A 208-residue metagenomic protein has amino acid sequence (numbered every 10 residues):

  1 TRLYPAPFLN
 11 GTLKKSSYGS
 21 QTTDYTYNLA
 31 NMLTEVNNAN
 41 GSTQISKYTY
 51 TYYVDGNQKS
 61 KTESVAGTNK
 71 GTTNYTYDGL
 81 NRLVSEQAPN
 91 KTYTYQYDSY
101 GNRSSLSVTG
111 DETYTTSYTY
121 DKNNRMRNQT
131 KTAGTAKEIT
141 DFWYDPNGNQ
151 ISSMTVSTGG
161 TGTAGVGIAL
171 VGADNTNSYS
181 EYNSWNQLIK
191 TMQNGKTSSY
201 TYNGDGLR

Functional and structural regions predicted by a protein language model:
T1-L207: Acidic/glycine-rich beta-solenoid
